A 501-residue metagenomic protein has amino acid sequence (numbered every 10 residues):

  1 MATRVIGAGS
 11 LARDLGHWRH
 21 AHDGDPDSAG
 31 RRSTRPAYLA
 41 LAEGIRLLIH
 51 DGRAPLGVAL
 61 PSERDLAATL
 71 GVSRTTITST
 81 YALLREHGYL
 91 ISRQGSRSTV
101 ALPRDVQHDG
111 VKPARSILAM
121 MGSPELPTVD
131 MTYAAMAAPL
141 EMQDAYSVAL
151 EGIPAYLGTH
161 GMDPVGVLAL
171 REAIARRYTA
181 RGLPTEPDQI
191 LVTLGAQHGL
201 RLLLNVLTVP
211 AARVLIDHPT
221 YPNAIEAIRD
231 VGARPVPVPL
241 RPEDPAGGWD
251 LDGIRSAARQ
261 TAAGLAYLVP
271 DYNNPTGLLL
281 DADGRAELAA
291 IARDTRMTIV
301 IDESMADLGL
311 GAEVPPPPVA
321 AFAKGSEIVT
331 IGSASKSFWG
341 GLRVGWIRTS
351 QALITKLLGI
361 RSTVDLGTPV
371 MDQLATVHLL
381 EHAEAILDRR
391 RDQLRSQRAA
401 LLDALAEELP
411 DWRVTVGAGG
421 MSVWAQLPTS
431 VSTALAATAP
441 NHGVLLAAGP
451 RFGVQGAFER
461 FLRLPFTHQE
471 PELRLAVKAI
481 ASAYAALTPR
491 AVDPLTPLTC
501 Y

Functional and structural regions predicted by a protein language model:
M1-E151, L358, S362-T368, R413 (+6 more regions): N-terminal basic, amphipathic alpha-helical segments
I91-R93, T185, L446-A447: Short beta-strand "wing" residues that participate in macromolecule-binding interfaces
G95, A320-K356, T368-M371: Active-site PLP attachment segment
L157-T295, D307-G325, L394, T488-Y501: Conserved core of the PLP fold type I
G158, L357-V364, L380-L402: Structural signature of PLP-dependent enzymes
R348, W424-Q426, P465-T467: Short hydrophobic/aromatic beta-strand micro-patches that form the beta-sheet surface supporting nucleotide- or nucleic
V377, L394-L402, W412-Q426: Conserved glycine-rich beta-strand-loop-beta hairpin in the small C-terminal domain of fold type I
